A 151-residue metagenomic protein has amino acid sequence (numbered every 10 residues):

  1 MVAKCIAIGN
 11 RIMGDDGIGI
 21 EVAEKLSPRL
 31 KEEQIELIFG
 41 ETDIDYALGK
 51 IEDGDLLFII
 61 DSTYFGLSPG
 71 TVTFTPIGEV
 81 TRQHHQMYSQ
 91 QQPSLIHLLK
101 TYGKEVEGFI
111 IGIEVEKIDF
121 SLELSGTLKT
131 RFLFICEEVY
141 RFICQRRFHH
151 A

Functional and structural regions predicted by a protein language model:
M1-V115, L122-F134, E138-A151: N-terminal catalytic or cofactor-binding beta/alpha core of small enzyme domains
